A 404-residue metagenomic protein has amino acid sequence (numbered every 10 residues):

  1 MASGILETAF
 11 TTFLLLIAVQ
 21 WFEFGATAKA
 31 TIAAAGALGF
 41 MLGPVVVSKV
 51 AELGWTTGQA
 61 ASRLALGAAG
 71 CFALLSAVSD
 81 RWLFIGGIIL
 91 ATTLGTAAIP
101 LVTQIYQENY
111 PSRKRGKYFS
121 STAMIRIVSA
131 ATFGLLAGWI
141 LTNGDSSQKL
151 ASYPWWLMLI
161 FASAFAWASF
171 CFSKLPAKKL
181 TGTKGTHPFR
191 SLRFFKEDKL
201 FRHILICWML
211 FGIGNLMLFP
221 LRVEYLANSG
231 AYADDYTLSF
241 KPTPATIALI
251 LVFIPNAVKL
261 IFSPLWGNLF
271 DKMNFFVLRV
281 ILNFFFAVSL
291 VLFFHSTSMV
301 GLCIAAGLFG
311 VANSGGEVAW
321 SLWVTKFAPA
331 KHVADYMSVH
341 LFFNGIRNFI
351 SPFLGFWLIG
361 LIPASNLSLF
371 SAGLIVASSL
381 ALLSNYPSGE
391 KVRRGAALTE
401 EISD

Functional and structural regions predicted by a protein language model:
M1-M41, L200-T237, K241, I247-L251: Helix-loop boundary and gating motifs at the non-cytosolic
M1-T11, I32-V47, L64-A65, G87-Q148 (+5 more regions): Substrate-agnostic recognition of the 12-TM MFS/MFS-like secondary transporter fold
Q59-A73, V277-L292, A372: Structural signature of the two symmetry-related core transmembrane helices
L75-I88, F294-A305: Helix-loop junctions at membrane interfaces in 12-TM secondary transporters
A162-L180, S378-Y386: C-terminal membrane-cytosol helix-exit motif in multi-pass small-molecule transporters
A177-I206, Y232-S239, L398-D404: Juxtamembrane intracellular "pre-TM" segments in multi-pass secondary transporters
F276-E317: C-terminal transmembrane helical hairpin of 12-TM major facilitator-type secondary transporters
Y386-D404: Intrinsic disorder in cytosolic terminal tails and internal cytosolic loops of multi-pass membrane transporters
